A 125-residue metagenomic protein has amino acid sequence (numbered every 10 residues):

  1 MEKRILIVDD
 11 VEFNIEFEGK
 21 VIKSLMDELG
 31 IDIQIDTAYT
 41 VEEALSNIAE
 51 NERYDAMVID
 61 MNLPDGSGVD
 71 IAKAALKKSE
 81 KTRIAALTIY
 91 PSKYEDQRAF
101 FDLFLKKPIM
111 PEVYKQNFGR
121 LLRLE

Functional and structural regions predicted by a protein language model:
E12-D36: Two-component/phosphorelay signaling modules centered on CheY-like receiver
T37-A56: Acidic, metal-coordinating helix/loop segments flanking the phosphotransfer/catalytic sites of two-component signaling
T40, S67-D70: Acidic catalytic/metal-coordinating carboxylates
D60-M61: Active-site residues of response regulator receiver
P64: The feature encodes the CheY-like receiver
V69-K81: Short amphipathic alpha-helix used as the core "switch/output" element in two-component signaling
A85-T88: Hydrophobic/aromatic residues positioned on beta-strands within the core alpha/beta folds
I109-L122: C-terminal output helix
